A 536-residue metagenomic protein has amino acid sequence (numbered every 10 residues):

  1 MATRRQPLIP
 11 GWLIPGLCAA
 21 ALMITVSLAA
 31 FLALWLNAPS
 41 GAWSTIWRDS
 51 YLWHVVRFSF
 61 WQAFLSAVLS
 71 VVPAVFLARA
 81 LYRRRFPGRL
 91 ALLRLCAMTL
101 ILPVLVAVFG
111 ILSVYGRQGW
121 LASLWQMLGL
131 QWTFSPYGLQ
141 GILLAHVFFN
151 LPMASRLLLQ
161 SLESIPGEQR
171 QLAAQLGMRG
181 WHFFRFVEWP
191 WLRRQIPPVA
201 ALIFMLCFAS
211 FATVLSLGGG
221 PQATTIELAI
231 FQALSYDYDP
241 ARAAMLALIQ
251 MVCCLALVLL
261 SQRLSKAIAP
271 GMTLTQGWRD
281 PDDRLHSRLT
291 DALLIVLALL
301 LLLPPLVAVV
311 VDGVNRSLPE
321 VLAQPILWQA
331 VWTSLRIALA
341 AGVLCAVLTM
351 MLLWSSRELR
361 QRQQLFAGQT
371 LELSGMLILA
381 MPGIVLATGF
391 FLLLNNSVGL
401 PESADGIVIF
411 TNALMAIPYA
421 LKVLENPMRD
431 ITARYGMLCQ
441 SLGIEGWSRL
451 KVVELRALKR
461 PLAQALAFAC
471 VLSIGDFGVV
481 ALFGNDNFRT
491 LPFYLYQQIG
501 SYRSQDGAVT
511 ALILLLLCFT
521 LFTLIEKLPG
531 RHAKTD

Functional and structural regions predicted by a protein language model:
P7-G41, S50-E163, W191-S216, M245-Q262 (+5 more regions): Membrane-water interface segments at the C-terminal ends of transmembrane alpha-helices in multi-pass inner-membrane
L34-T45, G116-L128, G218-E227, I268-T275 (+3 more regions): Peri-membrane helix termini and adjoining interfacial loops of integral membrane proteins
T45, L90-L93, Q126, G167-Q175 (+12 more regions): Short amphipathic alpha-helical coupling elements at transmembrane boundaries
L52, Q169, M178, F211 (+6 more regions): Membrane-helix interface/capping residues of multi-pass secondary transporters
S113, A212-Y238, D476-S504: Glycine-rich helix-loop "coupling/hinge" segments at transmembrane-helix boundaries in multipass transporters
E163-L192, Y236, L359, M437-L458: Short helix-to-coil transition segments within interhelical loops that connect adjacent transmembrane helices
R263-L294: Flexible interhelical linker loops that connect adjacent transmembrane helices in multi-pass membrane transporters
P270-P281, Q361-R362, L528-D536: Short cytosolic juxtamembrane segments of multi-pass membrane proteins
